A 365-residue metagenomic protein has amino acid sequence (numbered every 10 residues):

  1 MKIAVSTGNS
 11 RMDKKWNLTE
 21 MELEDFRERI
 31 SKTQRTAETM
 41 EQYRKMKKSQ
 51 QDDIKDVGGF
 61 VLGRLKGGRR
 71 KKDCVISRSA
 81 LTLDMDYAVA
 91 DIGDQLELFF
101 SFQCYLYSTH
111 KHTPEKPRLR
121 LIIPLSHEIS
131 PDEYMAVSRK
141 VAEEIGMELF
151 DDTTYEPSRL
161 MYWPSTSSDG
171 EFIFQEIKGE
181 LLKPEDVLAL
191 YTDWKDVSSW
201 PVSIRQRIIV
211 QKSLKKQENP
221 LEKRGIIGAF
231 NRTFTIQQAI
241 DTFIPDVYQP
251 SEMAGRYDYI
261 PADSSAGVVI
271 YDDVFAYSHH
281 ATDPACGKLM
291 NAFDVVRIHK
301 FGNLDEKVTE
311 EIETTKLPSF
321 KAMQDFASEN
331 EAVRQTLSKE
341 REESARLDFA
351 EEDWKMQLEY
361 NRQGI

Functional and structural regions predicted by a protein language model:
M1-P117, P124-K140, I204, I208-Q217 (+1 more regions): Signature for HUH/AEP ssDNA processing cores
M1-R35, R69-R70, D84, D91 (+4 more regions): N-terminal nucleic-acid engagement/recognition segments and initiation subdomains in replication, restriction
T7-S10, P114, H127-I129, D151-I177: Short, conserved secondary-structure transition motifs
R78-T82, Q103, R118-R120, P157-L160 (+2 more regions): Extracellular structured ligand-interaction cores
V89, H112, H127, T166-E171 (+2 more regions): Short loop/turn segments at secondary-structure transitions that flank enzyme active sites
L98-F99, K140-E148, H299: Conserved short hydrophobic interaction patches
D132-A136, K140, S158, N291 (+1 more regions): Generic recognition of stable, solvent-exposed alpha-helical segments in well-folded globular domains
Q175-R232: Long, charge-rich alpha-helical interaction segments
